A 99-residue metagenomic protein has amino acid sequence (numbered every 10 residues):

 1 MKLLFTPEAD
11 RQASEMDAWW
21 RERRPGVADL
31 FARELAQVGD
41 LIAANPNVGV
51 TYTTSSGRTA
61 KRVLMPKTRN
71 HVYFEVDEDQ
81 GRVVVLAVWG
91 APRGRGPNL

Functional and structural regions predicted by a protein language model:
M1-A60, E78-R82, G96-N98: Basic, Lys/Arg-enriched alpha-helical interface segments
M65-L99: Enriched for short, Lys/Arg-rich terminal
